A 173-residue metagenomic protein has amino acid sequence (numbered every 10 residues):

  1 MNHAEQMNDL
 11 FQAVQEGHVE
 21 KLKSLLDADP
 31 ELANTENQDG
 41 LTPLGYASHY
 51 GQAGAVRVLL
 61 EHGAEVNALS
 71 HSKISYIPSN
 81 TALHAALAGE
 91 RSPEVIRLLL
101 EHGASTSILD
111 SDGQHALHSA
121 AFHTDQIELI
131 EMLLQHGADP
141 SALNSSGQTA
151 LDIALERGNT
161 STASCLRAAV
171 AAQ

Functional and structural regions predicted by a protein language model:
M1-D29, N34-L41, G45-A53, R57 (+2 more regions): Intrinsically disordered, low-complexity regulatory segments in ankyrin-centric signaling systems
M1-L10, H102, H136, S145-Q148 (+1 more regions): Ankyrin-repeat-protein effector appendages
A4-L10, E36-T42, L69-H84, L109-H115 (+1 more regions): Ankyrin-repeat boundary/"N-cap" motif
G17, G51, E90-R91, T124-D125 (+1 more regions): Ankyrin-repeat intra-repeat helix-capping/turn positions
K21, G54-A55, E94-V95, E128-L129 (+1 more regions): Conserved ankyrin/ankyrin-like repeat signature
K23-E31, R57-E65, R97-S105, E131-D139 (+1 more regions): Ankyrin repeat domain, specifically the short helix-to-loop turn at the C-terminus of the second helix of each repeat
S72, Y76-N80, H84-R97, E101-H102 (+2 more regions): Alpha-helical adaptor scaffolds
